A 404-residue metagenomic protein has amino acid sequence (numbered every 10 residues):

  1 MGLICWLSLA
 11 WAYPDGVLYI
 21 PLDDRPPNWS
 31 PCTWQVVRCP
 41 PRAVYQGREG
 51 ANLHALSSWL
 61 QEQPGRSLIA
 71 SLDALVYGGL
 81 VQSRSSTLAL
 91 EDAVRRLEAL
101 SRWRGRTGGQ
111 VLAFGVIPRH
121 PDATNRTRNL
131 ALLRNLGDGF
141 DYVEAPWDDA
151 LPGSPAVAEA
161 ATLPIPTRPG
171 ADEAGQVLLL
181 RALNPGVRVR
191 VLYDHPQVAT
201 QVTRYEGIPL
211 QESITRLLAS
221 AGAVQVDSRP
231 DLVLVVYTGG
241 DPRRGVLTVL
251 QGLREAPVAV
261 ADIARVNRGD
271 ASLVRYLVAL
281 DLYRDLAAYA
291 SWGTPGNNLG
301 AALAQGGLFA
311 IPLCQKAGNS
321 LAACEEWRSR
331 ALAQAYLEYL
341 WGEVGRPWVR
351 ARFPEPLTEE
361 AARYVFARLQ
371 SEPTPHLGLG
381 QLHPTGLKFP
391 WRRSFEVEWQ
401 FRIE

Functional and structural regions predicted by a protein language model:
L7-L9: N-terminal signal peptide c-region/cleavage motif recognized by signal peptidases
Y13-E404: An N-terminal assembly and electron-transfer interface module characteristic of large anaerobic redox and radical
